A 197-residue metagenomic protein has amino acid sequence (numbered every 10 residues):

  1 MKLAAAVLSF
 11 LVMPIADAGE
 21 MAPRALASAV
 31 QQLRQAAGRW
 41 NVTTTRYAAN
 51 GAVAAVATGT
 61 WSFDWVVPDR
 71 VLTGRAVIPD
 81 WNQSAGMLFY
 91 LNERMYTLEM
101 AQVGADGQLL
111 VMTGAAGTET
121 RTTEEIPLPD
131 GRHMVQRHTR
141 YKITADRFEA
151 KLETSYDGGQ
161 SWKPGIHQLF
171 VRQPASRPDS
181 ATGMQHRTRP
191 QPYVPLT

Functional and structural regions predicted by a protein language model:
K2-P14: Bacterial N-terminal signal peptides
A18-T197: Hydrophobic small-molecule pocket/channel-lining residues, especially in calycin-type beta-barrels
